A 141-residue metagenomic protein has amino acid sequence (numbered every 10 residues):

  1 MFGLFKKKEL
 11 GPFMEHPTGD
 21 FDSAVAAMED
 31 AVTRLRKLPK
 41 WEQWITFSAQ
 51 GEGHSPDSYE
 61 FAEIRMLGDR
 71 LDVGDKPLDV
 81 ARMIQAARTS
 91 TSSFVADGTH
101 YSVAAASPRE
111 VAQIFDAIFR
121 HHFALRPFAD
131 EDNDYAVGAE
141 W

Functional and structural regions predicted by a protein language model:
F2-W141: Structured alpha/beta or helical-core interaction and ligand-binding surfaces enriched in interleaved
